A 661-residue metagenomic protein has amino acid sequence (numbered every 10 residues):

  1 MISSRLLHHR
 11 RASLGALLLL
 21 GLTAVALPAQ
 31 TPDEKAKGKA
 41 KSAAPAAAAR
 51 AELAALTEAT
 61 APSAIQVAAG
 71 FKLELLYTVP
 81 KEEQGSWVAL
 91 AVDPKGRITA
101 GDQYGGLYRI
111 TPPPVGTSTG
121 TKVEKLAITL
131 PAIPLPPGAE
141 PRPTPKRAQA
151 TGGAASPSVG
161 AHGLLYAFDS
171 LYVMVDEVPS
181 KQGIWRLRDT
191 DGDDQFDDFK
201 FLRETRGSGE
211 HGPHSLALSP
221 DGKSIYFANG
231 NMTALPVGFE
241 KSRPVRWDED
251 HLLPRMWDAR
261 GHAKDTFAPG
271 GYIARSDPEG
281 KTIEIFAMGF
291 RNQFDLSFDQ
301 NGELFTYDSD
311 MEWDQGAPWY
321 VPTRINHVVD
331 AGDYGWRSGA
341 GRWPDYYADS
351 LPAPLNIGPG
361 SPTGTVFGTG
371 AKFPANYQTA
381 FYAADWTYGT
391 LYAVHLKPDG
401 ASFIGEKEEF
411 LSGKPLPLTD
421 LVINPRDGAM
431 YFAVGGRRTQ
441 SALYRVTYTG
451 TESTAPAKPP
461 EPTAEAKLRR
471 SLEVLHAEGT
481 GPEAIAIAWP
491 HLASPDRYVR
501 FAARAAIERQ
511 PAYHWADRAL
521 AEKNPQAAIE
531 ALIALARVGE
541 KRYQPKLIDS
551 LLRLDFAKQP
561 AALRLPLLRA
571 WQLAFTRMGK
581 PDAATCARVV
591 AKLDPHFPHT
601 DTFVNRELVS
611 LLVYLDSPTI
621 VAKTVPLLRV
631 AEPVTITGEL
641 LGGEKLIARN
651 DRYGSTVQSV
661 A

Functional and structural regions predicted by a protein language model:
M1-R10: N-terminal secretory signal peptides that target proteins for export/translocation
R5-L6, G15, A44, D221: Serine/proline-rich low-complexity intrinsically disordered segments, especially terminal tails, linkers
R5-L6, L27, K146: Intrinsic low-complexity/disordered segments
S13-V25: Bacterial N-terminal signal peptides
Q30-L73, R142, D330-Y346, S350 (+1 more regions): Extracellular/periplasmic ectodomains of large secreted or surface enzymes and adhesion receptors
T31-L475: Beta-propeller domains with acidic blade repeats across secreted/periplasmic ectodomains and cytosolic WD/CNH propellers
